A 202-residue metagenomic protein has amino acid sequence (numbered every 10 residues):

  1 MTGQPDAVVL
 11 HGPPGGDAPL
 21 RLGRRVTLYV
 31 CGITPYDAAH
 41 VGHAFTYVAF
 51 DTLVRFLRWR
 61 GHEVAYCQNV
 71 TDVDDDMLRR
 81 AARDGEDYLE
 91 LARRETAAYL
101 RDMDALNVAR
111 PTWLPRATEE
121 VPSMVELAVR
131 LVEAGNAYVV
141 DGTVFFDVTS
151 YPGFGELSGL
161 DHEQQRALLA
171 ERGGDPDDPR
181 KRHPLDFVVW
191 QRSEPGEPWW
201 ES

Functional and structural regions predicted by a protein language model:
M1-S202: NTP-dependent nucleotidyl-transfer catalytic core
